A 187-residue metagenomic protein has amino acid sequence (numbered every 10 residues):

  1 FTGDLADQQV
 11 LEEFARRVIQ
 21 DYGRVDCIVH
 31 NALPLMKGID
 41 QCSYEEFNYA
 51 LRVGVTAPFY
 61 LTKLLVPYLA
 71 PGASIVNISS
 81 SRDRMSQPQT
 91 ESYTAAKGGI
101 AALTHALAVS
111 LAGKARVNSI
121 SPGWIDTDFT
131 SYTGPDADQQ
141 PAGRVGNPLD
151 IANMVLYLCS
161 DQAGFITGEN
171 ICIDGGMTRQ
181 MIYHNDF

Functional and structural regions predicted by a protein language model:
N31-M36, G176: Conserved NAD(P)H cofactor-binding loop of Rossmann-fold oxidoreductase domains
G38-L51, D136: Substrate-binding pocket helix/loop in short-chain dehydrogenase/reductase
D40, M85-E91, G143, P148 (+1 more regions): Active-site loop immediately N-terminal to the catalytic Tyr-X3-Lys motif of short-chain dehydrogenase/reductase
T62, A96, T104: Active-site helix of classical SDR
P67, A108-G113, G164: Alpha-helical segment proximal to the catalytic Tyr-Lys
S119-I120, G134-I166, I173-G175: C-terminal helical subdomain
T167-F187: Short C-terminal tail/terminal secondary-structure segment of NAD(P)H-dependent dehydrogenase/reductase domains
